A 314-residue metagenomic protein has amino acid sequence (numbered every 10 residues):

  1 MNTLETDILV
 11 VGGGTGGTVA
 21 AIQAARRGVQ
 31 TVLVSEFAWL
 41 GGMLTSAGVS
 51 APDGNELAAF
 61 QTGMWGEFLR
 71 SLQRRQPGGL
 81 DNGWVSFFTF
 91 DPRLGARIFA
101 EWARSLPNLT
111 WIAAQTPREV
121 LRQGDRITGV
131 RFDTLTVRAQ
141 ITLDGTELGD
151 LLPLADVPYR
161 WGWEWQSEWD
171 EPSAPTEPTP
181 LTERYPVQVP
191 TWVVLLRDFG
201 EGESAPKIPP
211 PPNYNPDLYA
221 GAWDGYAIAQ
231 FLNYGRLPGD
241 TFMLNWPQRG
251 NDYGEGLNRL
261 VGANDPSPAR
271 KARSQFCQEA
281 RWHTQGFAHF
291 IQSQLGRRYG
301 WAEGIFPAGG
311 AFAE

Functional and structural regions predicted by a protein language model:
N2-G14: Beta1/beta-strand and adjacent pyrophosphate-binding region of the FAD-binding site in flavoprotein oxidoreductases
L4-D7, R27-Q30, L106-T110, A139-Q140 (+1 more regions): Loop/turn elements at helix/coil->beta-strand transitions in domains of secreted/extracellular proteins
V11-G14, V34-F37, A47-G48, A114-T116 (+2 more regions): Active-site-proximal beta-strand/loop segments in catalytic clefts of secreted hydrolases
G17: N-terminal Rossmann-fold NAD(P) dinucleotide-binding loop
Q23, V29-Q30, S35-Q115, E119 (+3 more regions): Conserved N-terminal/central alpha/beta ligand/cofactor-binding core
M43, A114, L135-I141, G145-E314: Flavin (FAD/FMN)-binding glycine-rich loop and adjacent Rossmann-like elements that form
L121-T136: Conserved beta-strand-loop-beta-strand element in the redox core of flavoprotein oxidoreductases
